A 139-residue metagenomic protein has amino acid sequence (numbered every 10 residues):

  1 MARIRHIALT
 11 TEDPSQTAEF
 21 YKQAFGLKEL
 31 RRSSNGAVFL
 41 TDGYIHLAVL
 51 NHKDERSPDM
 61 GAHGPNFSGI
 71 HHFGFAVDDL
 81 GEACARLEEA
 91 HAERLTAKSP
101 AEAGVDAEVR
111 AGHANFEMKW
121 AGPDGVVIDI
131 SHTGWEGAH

Functional and structural regions predicted by a protein language model:
M1-A18, I70-F73, V77, S131-H139: N-terminal beta-strand motif that seeds the catalytic metal site of vicinal oxygen chelate
S15-K28: Amphipathic alpha-helical segments
K28-G64, A121, V127-H132: Conserved short beta-strand elements that form part of the metal-binding/catalytic scaffold of enzyme active sites
S34, G69, A114: Exposed loop/turn and edge beta-strand positions of beta-sandwich/beta-sheet ligand-binding modules
C84-H139: Vicinal oxygen chelate
